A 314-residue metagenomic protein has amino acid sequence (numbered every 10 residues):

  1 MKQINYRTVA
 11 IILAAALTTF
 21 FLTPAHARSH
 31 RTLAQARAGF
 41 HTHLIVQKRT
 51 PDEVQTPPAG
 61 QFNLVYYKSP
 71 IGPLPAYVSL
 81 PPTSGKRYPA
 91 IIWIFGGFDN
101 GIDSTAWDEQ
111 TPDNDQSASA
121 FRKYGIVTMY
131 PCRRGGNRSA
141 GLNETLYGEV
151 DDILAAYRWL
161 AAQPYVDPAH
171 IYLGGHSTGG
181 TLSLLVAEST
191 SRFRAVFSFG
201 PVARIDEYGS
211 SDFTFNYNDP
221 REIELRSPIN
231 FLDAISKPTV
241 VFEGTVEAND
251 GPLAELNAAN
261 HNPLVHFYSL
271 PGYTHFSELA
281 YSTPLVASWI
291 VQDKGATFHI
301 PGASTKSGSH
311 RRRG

Functional and structural regions predicted by a protein language model:
G39-G85: N-terminal cap/lid segment of alpha/beta-hydrolase-fold proteins
S84-Y88, W93-G141: Short substrate-entry loop that stabilizes the transition state in hydrolases
F95, H261-G314: C-terminal catalytic histidine-bearing segment of alpha/beta-hydrolase fold enzymes
D103-E109, S198-K237: Mobile cap/lid helix-loop segments that gate and shape the active-site cleft of serine hydrolases
E144-P164: Alpha/beta-hydrolase active-site loop
G180-S191: Short glycine-enriched nucleophile-adjacent loop and the immediately C-terminal alpha-helix near the catalytic center
V240-E247: Conserved strand-to-loop "acid loop" that flanks and positions the catalytic carboxylate
E247-A254, E278: Conserved alpha/beta-hydrolase "acid-adjacent" motif
